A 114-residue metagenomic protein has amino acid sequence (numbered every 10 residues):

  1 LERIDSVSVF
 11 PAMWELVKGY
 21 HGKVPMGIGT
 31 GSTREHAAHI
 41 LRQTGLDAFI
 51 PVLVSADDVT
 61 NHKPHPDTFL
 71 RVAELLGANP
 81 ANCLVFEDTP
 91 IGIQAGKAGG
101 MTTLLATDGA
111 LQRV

Functional and structural regions predicted by a protein language model:
E2-I28, S32-R34, A38: Short, acidic loop-to-helix structural element flanking the phosphoryl-transfer center in phosphate-processing enzymes
W14, K18, R34, A38-V114: Asp-based, Mg2+/Mn2+-dependent phosphohydrolase catalytic module
